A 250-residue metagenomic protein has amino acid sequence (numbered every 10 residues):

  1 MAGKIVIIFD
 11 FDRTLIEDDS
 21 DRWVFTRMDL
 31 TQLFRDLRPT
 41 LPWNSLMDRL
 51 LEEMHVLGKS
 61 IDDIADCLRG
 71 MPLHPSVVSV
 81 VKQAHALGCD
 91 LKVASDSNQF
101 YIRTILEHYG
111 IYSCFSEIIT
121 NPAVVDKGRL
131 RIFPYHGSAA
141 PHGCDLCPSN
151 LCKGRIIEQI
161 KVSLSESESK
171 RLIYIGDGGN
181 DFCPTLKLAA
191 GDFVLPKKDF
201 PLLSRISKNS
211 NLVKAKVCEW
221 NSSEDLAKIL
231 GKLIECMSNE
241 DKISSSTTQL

Functional and structural regions predicted by a protein language model:
M1-A2, D145: Generic detector of short alpha-helix boundary/capping microenvironments and adjacent low-complexity segments
A2-P122, D126: Alpha-helical substrate-recognition element adjacent to the catalytic core
S76-K82, A86-D90, S97-L250: C-terminal cap/substrate-recognition subdomain and adjoining C-terminal extension of metal-dependent phosphatase-like
